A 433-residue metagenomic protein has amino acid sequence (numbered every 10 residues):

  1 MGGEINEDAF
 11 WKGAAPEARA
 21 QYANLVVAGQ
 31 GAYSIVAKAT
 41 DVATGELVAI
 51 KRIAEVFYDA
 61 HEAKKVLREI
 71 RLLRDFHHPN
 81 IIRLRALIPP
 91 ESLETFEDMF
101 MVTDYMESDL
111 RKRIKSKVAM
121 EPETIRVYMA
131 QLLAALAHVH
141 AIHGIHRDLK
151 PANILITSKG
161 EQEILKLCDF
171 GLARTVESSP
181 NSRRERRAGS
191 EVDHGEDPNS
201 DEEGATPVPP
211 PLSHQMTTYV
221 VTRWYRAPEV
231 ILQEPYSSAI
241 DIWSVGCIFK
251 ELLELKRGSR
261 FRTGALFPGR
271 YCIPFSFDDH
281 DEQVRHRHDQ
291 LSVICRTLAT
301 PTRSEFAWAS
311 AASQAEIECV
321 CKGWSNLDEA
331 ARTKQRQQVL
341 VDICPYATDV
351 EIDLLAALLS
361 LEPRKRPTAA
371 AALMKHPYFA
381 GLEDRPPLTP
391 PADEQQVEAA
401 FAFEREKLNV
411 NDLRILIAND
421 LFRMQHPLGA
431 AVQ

Functional and structural regions predicted by a protein language model:
L25-G31, V36: Protein kinase glycine-rich loop
I35-E55: Glycine-rich ATP phosphate-binding loop
H77-I88: Conserved HxN/HPN-centered segment at the entrance to the catalytic loop of eukaryotic protein kinase-like domains
F96-D109: Conserved short submotifs of the Hanks-type protein kinase catalytic core that shape the nucleotide-binding pocket
Y128-M129: Activation segment signature within eukaryotic-like protein kinase domains
L291, C295-A356: C-terminal lobe substrate-recognition/regulatory segment of protein kinase catalytic domains
D384-Q433: C-terminal intrinsically disordered, low-complexity extensions immediately downstream of enzyme catalytic cores
